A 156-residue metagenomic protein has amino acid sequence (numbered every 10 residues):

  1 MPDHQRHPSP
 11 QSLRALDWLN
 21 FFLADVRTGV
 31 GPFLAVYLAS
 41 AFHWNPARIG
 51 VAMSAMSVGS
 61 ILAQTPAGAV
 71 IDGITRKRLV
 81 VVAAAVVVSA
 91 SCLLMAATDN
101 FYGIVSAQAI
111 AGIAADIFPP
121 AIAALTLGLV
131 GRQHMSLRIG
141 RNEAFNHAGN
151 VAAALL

Functional and structural regions predicted by a protein language model:
H7-S57: Helix-loop boundary and gating motifs at the non-cytosolic
P32, N150-L155: Glycine/proline-centered helix-kink
H43, T75, A97-D99: Helix-breaking motifs and short loop linkers at transmembrane-helix boundaries and internal kinks in secondary membrane
S57-T65, V151: Residue-level signature of mid-helix packing/kink "hotspots" within the transmembrane helices of 12-pass Major
A63-R76: Helix-to-loop junctions at the C-terminal end of transmembrane segments in multipass secondary transporters
L79-L93: Structural signature of the two symmetry-related core transmembrane helices
A96-A107: Helix-loop junctions at membrane interfaces in 12-TM secondary transporters
A107-N146: Cytoplasmic helix-loop-helix junction between adjacent transmembrane helices in 12-TM secondary transporters
